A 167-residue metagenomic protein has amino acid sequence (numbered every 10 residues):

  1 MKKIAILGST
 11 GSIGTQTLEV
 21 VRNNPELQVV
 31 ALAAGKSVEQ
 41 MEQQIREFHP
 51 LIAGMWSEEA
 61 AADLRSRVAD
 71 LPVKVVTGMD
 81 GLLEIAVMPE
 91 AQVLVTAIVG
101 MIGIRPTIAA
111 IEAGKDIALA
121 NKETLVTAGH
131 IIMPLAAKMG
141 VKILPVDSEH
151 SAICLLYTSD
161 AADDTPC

Functional and structural regions predicted by a protein language model:
M1-A53: N-terminal Rossmann-like dinucleotide-binding module
T10, I45, L94, G114 (+1 more regions): Residue-level signal for inorganic ion chemistry
V30-V68, V73-M79, L83: Glycine-rich nucleotide/cofactor/substrate-binding loop typically near the N-terminus or early in the first domain
M55, V75-G78, V95-T96, A118-A120 (+1 more regions): General beta-strand structural signal in soluble alpha/beta enzymes
T77-A109: Beta-loop-alpha module in the N-terminal Rossmann-like domain of NAD(P)-dependent dehydrogenases, especially those
K122-M139: Rossmann-fold NAD(P)-binding glycine/threonine-rich loop
L135-E149: Rossmann-fold dehydrogenase core element
Y157-C167: Single conserved hydrophobic/aromatic residue that forms the stacking wall/gate of nucleotide- or nucleobase-binding
